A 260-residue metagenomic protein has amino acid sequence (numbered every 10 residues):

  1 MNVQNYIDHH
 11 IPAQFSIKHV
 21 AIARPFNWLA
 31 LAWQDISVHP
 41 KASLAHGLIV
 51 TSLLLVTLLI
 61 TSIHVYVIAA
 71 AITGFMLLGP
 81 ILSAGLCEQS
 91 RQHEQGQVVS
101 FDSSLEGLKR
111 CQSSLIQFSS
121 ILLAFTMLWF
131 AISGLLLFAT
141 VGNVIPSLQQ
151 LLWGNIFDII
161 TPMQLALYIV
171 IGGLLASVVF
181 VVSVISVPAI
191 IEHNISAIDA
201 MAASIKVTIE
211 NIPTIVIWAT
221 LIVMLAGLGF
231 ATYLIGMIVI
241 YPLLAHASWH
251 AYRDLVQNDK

Functional and structural regions predicted by a protein language model:
M1-K260: Hydrophobic alpha-helical membrane segments
